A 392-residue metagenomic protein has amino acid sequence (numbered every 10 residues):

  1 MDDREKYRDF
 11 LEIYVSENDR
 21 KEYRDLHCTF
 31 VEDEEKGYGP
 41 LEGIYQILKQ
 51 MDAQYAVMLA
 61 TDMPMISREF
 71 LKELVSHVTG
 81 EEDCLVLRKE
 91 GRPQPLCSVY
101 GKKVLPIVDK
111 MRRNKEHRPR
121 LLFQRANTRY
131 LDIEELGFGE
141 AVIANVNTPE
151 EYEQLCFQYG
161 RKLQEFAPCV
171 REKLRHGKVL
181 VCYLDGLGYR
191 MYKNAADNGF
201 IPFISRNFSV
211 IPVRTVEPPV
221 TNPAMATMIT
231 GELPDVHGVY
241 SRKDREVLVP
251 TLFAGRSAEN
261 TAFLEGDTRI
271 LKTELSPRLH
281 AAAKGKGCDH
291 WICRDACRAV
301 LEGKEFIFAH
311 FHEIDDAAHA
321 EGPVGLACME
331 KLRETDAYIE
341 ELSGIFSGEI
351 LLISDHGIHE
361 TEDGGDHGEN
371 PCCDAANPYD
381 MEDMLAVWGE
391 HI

Functional and structural regions predicted by a protein language model:
M1-P95, K102-E116, Q124-G139: Nucleotide and nucleotide-moiety/phosphate-recognizing core
Y14, V31, V57, L85-V86 (+7 more regions): Hydrophobic/aromatic beta-strand patches that form the interior of the parallel beta-sheet core in alpha/beta enzyme
K21-E22, G137, Y152, I270 (+1 more regions): Flexible, glycine-rich phosphate/dinucleotide-binding loops and adjacent beta-alpha linkers at cofactor/substrate
Q94-Y100, A144-N145, T227-I229, L385-A386: Short glycine- and hydrophobic/aromatic-rich loop-to-beta-strand nucleating segment in the catalytic cores
G101, T148, D185: Short, conserved phosphate/pyrophosphate- and ester-handling motifs at nucleotide-, phospho-/glycolipid
R118-A167: Conserved alpha/beta core of the MobA/IspD/sugar-nucleotide pyrophosphorylase nucleotidyltransferase superfamily
F157-I392: Feature captures the catalytic ectodomains and active-site-proximal regions of enzymes that hydrolyze or transfer
